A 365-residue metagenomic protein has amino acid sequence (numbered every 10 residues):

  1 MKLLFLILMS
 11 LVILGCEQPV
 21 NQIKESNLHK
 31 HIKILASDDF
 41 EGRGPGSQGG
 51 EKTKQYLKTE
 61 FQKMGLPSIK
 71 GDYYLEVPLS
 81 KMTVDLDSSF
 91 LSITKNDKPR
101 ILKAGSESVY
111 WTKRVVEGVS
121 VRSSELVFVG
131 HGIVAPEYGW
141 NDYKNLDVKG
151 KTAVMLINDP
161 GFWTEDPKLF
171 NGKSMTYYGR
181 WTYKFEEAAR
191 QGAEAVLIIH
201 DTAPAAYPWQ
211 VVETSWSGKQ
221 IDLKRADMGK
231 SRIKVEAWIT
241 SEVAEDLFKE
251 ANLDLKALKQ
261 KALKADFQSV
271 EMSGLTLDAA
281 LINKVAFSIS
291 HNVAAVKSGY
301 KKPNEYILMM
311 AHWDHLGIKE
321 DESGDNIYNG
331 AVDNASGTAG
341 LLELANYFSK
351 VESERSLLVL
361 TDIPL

Functional and structural regions predicted by a protein language model:
L4-V12: Sec-dependent N-terminal signal peptides
C16-S68, L79, S88-S89, W209 (+3 more regions): N-terminal hydrophobic or amphipathic helices/low-complexity stretches enriched in small/hydrophobic/Pro/Gly
Q18-Q22, D38-Q48, P78, S89 (+8 more regions): Second-shell loop/turn segments in exported
K33-A36, L126-V129, T152-L156, A195-I199 (+4 more regions): Structural recognition of the beta-strand scaffold that forms the well-ordered cores of secreted hydrolase catalytic
E41-P167, E271-S273, L281, S290: Noncatalytic luminal/extracellular "stalk/propeptide" segments of secretory-pathway proteins
T94-N96, S108-N145, D227-G330, N346-K350 (+1 more regions): Soluble metallo-hydrolase cores and metallopeptidase-like ectodomains found primarily in the secretory/periplasmic
H131-E213, N304: A conserved hydrophobic secondary-structure block that centers on an alpha-helix together with its immediately flanking
K173, Y177-G179, P204, G317 (+1 more regions): Acidic/histidine-rich catalytic neighborhood of metal-dependent amide-processing enzymes
